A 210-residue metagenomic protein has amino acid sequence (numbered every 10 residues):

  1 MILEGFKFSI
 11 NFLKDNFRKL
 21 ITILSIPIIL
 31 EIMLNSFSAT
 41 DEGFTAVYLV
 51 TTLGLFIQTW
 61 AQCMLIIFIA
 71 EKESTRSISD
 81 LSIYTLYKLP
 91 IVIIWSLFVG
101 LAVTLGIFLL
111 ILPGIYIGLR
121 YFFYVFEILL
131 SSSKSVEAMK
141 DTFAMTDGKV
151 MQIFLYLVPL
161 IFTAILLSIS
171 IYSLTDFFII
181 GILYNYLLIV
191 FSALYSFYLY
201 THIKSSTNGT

Functional and structural regions predicted by a protein language model:
M1-T210: Hydrophobic alpha-helical membrane segments
